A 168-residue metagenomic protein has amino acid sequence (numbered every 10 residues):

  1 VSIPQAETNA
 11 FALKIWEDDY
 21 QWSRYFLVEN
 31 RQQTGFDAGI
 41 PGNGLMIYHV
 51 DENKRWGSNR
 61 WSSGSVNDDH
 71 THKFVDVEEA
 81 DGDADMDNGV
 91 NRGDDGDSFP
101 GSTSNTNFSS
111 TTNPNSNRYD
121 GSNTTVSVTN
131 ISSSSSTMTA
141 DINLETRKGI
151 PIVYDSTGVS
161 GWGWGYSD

Functional and structural regions predicted by a protein language model:
S2-P151: Non-catalytic C-terminal accessory/binding modules of secreted extracellular proteins
I3-T8, V159-G165: Extracellular beta-rich ligand/substrate-recognition surface
K148-W164: Extracellular carbohydrate-recognition regions
D168: Acidic, glycine-anchored loop motifs typical of Ca2+
